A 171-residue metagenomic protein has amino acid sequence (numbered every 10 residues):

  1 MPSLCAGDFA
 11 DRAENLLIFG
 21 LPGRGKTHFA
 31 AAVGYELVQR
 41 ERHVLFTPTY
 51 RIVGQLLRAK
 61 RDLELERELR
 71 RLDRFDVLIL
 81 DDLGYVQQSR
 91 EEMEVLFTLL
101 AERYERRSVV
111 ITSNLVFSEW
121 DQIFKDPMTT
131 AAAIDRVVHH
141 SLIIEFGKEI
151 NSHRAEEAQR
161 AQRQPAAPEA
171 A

Functional and structural regions predicted by a protein language model:
M1-S3: N-terminal pre-P-loop "Q-motif" helix
C5-A13, P22: Phosphate-binding P-loop
A10, Y35-T47: Post-Walker A helix-loop "phosphate-sensing" segment adjacent to the P-loop in P-loop NTPases
I18-G20: Hydrophobic anchor at the beta1->P-loop junction of P-loop NTPases
P22-G23, D126: Short beta->alpha junction loops/turns
K26: Conserved lysine of the Walker
F29, V33: Hydrophobic positions on the alpha1 helix immediately C-terminal to the Walker A/P-loop
R42-H43, T47, R51-A171: Replace "adjacent to P-loop NTPase cores in ATP/GTP-dependent enzymes" with "adjacent to NTP-binding cores
